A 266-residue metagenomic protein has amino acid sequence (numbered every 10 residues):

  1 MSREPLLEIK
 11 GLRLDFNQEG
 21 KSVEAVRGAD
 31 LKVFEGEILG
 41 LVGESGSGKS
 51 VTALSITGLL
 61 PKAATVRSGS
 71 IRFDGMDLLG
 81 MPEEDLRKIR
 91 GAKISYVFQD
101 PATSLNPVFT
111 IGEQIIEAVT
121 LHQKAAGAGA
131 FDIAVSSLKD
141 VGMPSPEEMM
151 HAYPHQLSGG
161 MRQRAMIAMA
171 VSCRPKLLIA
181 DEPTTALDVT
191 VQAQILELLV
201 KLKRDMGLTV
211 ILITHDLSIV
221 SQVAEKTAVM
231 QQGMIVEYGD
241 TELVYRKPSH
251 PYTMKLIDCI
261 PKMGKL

Functional and structural regions predicted by a protein language model:
S2-L6, D15-G28, L59-T65, P82-D85 (+2 more regions): A short, flexible loop at the N-terminus of ABC-type nucleotide-binding domains that lies
V42-G43: The feature captures the beta-strand-to-loop junction immediately N-terminal to the Walker
V66-D77: Conserved ABC transporter NBD signature motif
S172-K176: A short, proline-enriched helix->beta-strand linker immediately N-terminal to the Walker B motif in ABC-type P-loop
A193-M206, S218: Helical segment within the ABC ATPase nucleotide-binding domain
V220-Q222: A short, surface-exposed alpha-helical micro-motif characterized by mixed small hydrophobic and charged/polar residues
I235-G239, K247: ABC ATPase "signature
